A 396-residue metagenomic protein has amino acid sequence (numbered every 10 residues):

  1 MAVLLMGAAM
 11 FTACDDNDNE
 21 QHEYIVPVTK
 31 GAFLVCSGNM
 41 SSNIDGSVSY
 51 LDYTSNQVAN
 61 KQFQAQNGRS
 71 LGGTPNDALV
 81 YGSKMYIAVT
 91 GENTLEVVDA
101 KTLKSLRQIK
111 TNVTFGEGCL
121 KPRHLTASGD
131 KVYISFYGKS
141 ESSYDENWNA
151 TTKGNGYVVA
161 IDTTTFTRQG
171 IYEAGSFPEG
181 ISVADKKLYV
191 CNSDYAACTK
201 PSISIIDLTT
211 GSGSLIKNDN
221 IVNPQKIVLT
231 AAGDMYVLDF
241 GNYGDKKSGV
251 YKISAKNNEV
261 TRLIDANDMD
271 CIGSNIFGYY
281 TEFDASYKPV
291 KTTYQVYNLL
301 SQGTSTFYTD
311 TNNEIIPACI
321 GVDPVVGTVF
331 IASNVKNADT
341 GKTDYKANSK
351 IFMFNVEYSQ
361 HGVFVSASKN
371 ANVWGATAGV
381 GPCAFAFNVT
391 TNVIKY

Functional and structural regions predicted by a protein language model:
M1-F33: Bacterial Sec-dependent N-terminal signal peptides
H22, S70-L79, G116-A127, A174-D185 (+5 more regions): Repeated scaffold domains used in trafficking and secretory/extracellular systems, primarily beta-propellers
L34-N43, I87-G91, I134-Y144, V190-C198 (+5 more regions): Conserved beta-strand positions in repeat-built beta-propeller and related beta-rich domains
S42-Y50, T94-V97, S142-Y157, A197-I205 (+3 more regions): Structural motif
Y53-S55, D99-L103, I161-F166, I206-G211 (+3 more regions): Short loop/turn segments that connect beta-strands within beta-propeller blades
Q57-S70, K104-G116, F166-Y172, G211-N218 (+4 more regions): A short beta-strand motif characteristic of beta-propeller blades
T164-Y287: Acidic, serine/threonine- and glycine-rich low-complexity intrinsically disordered segments that serve as flexible
K346-Y396: Blade-level signature of beta-propeller repeat domains, shared across WD40, Kelch, NHL, RCC1 and BNR/Asp-box propellers
